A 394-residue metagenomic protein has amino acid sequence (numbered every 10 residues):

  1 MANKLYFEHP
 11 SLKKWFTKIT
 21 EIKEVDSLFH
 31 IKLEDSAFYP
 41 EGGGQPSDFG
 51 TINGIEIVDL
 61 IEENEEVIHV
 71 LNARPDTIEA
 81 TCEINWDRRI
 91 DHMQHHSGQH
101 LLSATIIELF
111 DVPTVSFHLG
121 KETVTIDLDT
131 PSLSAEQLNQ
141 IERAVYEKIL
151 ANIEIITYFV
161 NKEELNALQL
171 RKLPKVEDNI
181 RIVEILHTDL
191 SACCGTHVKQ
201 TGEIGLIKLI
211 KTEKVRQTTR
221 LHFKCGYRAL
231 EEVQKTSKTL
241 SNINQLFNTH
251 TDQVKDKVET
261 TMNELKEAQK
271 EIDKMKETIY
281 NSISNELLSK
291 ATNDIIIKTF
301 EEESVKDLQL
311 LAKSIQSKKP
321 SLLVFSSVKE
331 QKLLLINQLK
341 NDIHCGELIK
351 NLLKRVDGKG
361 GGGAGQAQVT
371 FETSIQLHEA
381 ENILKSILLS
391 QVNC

Functional and structural regions predicted by a protein language model:
M1-H30, T236-L311, S317-K318, G363 (+1 more regions): Mid-to-C-terminal polyanion-binding domains and interfaces
M1-I78: Conserved nucleotide-binding/hydrolysis modules and their immediate coupling elements across P-loop/ASCE NTPase motors
I31, N64-A73, V124-D129, L333-L335 (+1 more regions): A generic structural motif
S36-I52, D76-I126: Active/ligand-binding-proximal structured segments within catalytic/core domains that scaffold catalytic residues
G44, C193-E203, I297-C394: Glycine-rich, acidic loop segments that terminate in or are immediately followed by a histidine
L60-I61, V115-L119, K211-T212, V324-S327 (+1 more regions): Short beta-strand
R88, E108-V215, N393-C394: Functional cores that coordinate and move charged inorganic groups
H197-V198, G202, L206, I210-K257: A conserved active-site cap/scaffold subdomain adjacent to cofactor or substrate pockets
